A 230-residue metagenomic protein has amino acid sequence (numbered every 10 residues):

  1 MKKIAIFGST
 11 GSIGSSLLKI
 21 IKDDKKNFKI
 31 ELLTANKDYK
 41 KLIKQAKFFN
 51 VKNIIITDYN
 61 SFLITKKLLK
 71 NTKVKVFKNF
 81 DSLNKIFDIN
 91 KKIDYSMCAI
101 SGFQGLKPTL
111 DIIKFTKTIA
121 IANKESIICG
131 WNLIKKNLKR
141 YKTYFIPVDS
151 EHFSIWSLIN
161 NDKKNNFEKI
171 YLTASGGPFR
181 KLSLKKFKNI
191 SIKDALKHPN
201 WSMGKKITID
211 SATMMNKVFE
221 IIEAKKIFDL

Functional and structural regions predicted by a protein language model:
M1-N50: N-terminal Rossmann-like dinucleotide-binding module
K2, N50-N53, T72-V74, F115-T118 (+1 more regions): A short helix->loop->beta-strand "cap" motif at the edges of active sites that frequently abuts
T10, A46, S96, T116 (+2 more regions): Residue-level signal for inorganic ion chemistry
E31-A35, K52-Y59, N123: Short internal beta-strands
K78-I112: Beta-loop-alpha module in the N-terminal Rossmann-like domain of NAD(P)-dependent dehydrogenases, especially those
M97-I100, I112-G130: ADP-ribose/adenylate-binding Rossmann-like module
L106, L110-F115, G130-K197: Rossmann-like NAD(P)H-binding beta-loop-alpha module
D149-S150, P199-F228: Mid-domain beta-loop-alpha active-site segment that forms a flexible, acidic cofactor/metal-binding surface
